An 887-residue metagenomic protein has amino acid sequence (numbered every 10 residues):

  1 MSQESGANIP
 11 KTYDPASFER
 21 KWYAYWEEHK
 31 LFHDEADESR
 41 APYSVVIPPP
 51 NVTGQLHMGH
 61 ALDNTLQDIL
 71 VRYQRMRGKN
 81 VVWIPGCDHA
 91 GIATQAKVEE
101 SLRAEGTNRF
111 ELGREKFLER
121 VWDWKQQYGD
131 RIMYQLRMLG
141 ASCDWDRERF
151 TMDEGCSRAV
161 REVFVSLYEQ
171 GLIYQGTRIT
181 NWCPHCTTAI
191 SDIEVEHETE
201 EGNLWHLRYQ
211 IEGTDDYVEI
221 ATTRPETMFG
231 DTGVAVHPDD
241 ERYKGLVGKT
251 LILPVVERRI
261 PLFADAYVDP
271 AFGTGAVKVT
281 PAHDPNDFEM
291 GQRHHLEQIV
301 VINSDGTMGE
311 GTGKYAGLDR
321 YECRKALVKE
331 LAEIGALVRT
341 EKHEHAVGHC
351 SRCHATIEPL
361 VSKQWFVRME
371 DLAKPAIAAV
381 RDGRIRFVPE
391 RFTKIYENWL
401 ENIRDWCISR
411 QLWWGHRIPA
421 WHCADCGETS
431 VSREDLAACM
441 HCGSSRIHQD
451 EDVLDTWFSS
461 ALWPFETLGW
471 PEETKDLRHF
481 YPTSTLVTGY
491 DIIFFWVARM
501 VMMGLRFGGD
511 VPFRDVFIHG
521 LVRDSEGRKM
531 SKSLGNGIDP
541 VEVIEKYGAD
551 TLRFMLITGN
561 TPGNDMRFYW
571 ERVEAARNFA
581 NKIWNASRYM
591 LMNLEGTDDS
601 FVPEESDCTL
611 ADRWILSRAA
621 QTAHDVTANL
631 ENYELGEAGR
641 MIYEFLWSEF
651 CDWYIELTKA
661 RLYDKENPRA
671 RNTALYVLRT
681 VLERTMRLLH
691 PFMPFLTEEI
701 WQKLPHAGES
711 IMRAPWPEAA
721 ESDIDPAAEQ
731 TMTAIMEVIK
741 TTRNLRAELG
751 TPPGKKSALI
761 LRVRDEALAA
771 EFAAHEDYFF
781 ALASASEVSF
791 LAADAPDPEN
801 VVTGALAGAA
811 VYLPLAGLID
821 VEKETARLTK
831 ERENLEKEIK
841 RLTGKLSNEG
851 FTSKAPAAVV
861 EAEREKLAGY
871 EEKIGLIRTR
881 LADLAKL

Functional and structural regions predicted by a protein language model:
M1-M58, V81, S351, I583: Non-catalytic terminal extensions that flank enzyme cores
S2-E4, K21, Y25-H29, E99-V218 (+10 more regions): Residue patterns forming the tRNA-binding/recognition surfaces of aminoacyl-tRNA synthetases and related DALR
E35-V98, T151, V160, I220-T223 (+6 more regions): N-terminal catalytic cores of NTP/NDP-binding nucleotidyl/phosphoryl-transfer enzymes
S39-R40, P48-P49, V82-Q95, E148-C156 (+4 more regions): Short, solvent-exposed turn/loop segments enriched in Gly/Ser/Thr/Pro and often Arg
R72-N80, S101-R114, Y134, M138-C143 (+17 more regions): Secondary-structure transition/capping motifs at alpha-helix termini and the adjoining loop/turn into the next element
N80, P225-D305, A332, A373 (+1 more regions): Catalytic alpha/beta core of large soluble enzyme barrels
H206, N398-F458, L462, R506-A549 (+2 more regions): Feature 926 captures the class I aminoacyl-tRNA synthetase adenylation module centered on the KMSKS loop
R258-F263, E451-Y481, S648, D652-I655: Active-site-adjacent "gating/activation" loops or surface patches in catalytic cores
